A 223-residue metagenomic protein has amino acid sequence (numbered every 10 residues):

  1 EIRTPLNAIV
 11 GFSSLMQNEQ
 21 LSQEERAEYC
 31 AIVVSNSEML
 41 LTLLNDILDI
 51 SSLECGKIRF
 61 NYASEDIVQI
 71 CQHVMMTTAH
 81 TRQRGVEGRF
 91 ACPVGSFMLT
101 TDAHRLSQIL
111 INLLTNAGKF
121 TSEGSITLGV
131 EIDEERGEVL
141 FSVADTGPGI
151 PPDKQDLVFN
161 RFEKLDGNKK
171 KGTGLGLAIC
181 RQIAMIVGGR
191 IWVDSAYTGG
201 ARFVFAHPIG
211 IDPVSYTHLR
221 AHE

Functional and structural regions predicted by a protein language model:
G11, I150-F162: Short conserved segment of the HATPase_c
S35-L40: Short alpha-helical segment of the dimerization/phosphotransfer core of two-component systems
S51-Y62: Helix-loop junction within the histidine kinase core
N61-D66, E87-F97: Conserved catalytic submotifs in the C-terminal HATPase_c
G176, C180: Short alpha-helical Gxxx[C/S/T] motif in the catalytic ATP-binding
G188-D194: Glycine-rich ATP-binding loops of the HATPase_c
T217-E223: Conserved small/polar residues in nucleotide/adenosyl-binding loops
